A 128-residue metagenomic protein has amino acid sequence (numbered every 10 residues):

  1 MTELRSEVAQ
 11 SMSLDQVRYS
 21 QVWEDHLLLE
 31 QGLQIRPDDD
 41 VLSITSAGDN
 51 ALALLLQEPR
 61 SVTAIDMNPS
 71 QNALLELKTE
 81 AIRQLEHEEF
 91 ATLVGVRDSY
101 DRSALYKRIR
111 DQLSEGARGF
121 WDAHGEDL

Functional and structural regions predicted by a protein language model:
T2-Y19: N-terminal regions that are enriched for targeting/export leaders and immediately downstream pro/stem segments
S11, D49-N50, S99: Short leucine-rich amphipathic alpha-helices used at interfaces
Q16-D40, D49, A53: Conserved alpha-helix/loop element of class I SAM-dependent methyltransferases that forms part of the SAM/SAH-binding
L42, T63: Conserved beta-strand positions in the Rossmann-like core of class I SAM-dependent methyltransferases
Q57-E58: Short, structured coil segments at secondary-structure junctions
A64-P69: Conserved acidic E/D residue at the C-terminus of a beta-strand in Rossmann-like folds
S70-L128: Class I S-adenosyl-L-methionine-dependent methyltransferase module
